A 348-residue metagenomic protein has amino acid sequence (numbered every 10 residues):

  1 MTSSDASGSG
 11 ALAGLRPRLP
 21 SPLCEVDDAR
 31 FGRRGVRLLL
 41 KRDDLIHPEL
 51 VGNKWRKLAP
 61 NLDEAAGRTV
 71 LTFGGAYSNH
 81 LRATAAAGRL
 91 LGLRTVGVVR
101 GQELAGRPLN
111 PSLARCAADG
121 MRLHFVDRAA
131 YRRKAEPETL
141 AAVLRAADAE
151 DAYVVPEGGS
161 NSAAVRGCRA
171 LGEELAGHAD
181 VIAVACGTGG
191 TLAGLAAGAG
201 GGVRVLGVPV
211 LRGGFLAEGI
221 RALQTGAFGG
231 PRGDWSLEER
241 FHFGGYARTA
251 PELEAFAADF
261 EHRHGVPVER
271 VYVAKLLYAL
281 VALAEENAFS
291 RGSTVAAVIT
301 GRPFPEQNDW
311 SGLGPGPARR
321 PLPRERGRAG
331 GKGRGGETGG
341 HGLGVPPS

Functional and structural regions predicted by a protein language model:
M1-R324, P346-S348: PLP-dependent amino-acid enzyme catalytic core
R326-R328, G333: A cross-taxon signal for low-complexity, glycine/charged-rich
